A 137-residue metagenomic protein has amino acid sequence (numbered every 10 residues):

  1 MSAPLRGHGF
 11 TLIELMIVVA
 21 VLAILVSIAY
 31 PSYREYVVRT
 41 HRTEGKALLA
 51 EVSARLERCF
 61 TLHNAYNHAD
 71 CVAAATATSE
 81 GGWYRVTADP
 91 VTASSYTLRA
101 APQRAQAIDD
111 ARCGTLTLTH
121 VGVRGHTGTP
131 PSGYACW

Functional and structural regions predicted by a protein language model:
P4-S32: N-terminal single-pass transmembrane signal-anchor helix
G7, R39-T43, A47, V91 (+1 more regions): Residues at secondary-structure transition points
V37-A65: Membrane-proximal N-terminal amphipathic helix
E57-W137: Periplasmic/extracellular, small/polar-rich flexible segments of pilin-like filament-forming proteins
